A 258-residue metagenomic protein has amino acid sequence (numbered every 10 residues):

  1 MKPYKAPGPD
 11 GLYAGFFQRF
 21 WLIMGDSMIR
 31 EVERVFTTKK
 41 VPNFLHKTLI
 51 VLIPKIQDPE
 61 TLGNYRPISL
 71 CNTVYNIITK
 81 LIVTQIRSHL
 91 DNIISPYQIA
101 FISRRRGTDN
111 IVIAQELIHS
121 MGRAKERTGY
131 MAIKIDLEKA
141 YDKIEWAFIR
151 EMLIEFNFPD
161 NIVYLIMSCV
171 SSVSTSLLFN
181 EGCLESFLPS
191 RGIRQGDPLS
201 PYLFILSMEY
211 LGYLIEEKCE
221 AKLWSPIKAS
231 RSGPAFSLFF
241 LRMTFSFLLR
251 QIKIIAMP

Functional and structural regions predicted by a protein language model:
M1-P258: Nucleotidyl polymerases of mobile genetic elements and RNA viruses
